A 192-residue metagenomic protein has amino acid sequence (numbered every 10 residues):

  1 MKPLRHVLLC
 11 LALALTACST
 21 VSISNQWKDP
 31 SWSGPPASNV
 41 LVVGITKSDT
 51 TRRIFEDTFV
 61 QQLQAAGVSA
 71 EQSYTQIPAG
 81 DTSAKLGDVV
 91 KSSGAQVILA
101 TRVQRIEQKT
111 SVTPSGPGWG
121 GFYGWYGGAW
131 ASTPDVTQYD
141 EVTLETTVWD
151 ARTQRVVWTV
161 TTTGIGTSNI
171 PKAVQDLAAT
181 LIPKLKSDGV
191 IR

Functional and structural regions predicted by a protein language model:
M1-C18: Sec-dependent bacterial lipoprotein signal peptides
R5-L8, W32, K91, V136-Q138: Generic marker of residues within folded, mature protein domains
C18-N39, K47-T50, S132-R192: C-terminal/domain-edge helix-coil "capping" segments
C18-P78, K85-A95, D188-R192: A structural "domain/chain start" motif
K47-T50, Q76-P78, Q104-K109, G164-T167: Solvent-exposed loop/turn segments at secondary-structure junctions within structured extracellular/periplasmic domains
T51-R53, K109-V112, V157: Generic domain-boundary/flexible-linker signal
E56, V60, S83-G87, P171-A178 (+1 more regions): Extracytoplasmic/secreted envelope proteins and their assembly/folding machinery, especially bacterial periplasmic
T82-V148, R152: Surface-exposed short loop/turn segments
